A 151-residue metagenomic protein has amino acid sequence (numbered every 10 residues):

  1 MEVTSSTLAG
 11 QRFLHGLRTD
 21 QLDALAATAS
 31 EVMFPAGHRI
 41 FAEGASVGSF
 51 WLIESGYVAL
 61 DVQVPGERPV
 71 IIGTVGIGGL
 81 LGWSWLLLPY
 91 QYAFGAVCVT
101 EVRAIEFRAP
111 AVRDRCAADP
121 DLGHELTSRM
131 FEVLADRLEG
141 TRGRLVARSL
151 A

Functional and structural regions predicted by a protein language model:
M1-A151: Cytosolic regulatory regions built on CNB/CRP/Popeye-like sensor folds
